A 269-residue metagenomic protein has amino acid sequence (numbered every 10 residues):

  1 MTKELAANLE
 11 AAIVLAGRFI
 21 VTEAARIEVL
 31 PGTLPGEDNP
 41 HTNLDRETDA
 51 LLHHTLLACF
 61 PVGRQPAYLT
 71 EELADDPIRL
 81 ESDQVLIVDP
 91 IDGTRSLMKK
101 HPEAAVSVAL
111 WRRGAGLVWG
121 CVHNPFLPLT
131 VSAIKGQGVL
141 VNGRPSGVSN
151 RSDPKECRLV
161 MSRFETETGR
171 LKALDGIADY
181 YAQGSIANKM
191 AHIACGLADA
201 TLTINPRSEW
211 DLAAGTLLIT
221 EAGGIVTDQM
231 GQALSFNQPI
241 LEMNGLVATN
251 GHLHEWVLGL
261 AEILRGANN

Functional and structural regions predicted by a protein language model:
M1-I91, N269: N-terminal subdomain of lithium-sensitive/metallo-dependent phosphomonoesterases centered on the IMPase/IPPase/PAP
A16, I20-E23, D45, L56 (+7 more regions): Residue-level signal for inorganic ion chemistry
P66, D83-V85, V118, C157 (+1 more regions): Conserved acidic residues
T70-E72, G143, G184, M230: Short loop/edge segments at beta-strand edges and connector loops that shape dinucleotide/nucleotide cofactor-binding
D75, S146-V148, L234: Short, isolated positions in well-ordered beta-strands
L80-L140: DPxDG-like acidic metal-binding loop motif
G116, G138-V141, P145-G147, H252-W256: Short helix-loop capping/hinge motifs at secondary-structure junctions, enriched in acidic/polar residues
N150-N269: An extended, acidic
